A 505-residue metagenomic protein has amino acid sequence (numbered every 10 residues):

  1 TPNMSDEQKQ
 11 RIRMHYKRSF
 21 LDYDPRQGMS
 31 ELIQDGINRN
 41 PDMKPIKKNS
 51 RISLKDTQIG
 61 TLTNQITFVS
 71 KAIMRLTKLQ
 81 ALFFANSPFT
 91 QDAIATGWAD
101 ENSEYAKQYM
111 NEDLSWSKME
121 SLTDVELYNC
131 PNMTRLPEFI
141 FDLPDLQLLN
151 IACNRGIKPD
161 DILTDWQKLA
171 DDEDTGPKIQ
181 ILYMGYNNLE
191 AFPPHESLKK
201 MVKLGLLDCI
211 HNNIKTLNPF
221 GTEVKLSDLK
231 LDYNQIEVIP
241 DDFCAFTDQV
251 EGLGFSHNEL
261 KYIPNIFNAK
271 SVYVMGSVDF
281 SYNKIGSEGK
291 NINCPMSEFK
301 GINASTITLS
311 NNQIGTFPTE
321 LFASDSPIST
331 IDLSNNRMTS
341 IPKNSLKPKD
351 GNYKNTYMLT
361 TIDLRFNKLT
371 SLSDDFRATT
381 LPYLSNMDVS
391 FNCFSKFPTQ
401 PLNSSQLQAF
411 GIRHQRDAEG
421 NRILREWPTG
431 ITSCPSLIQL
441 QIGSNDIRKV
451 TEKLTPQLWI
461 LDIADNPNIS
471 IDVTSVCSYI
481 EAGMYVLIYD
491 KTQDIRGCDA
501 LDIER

Functional and structural regions predicted by a protein language model:
T1, R11-F68, A72-A81, A85-K107 (+1 more regions): LRR N-terminal entry segment and analogous cap-like coil->beta motifs
Q34, V69-K71, D92-T96, M110-L114 (+14 more regions): The feature encodes a structural signal of leucine-rich repeats
K47, N64, M74-T77, S117-E120 (+18 more regions): Inter-repeat linker/turn residues at the boundaries of leucine-rich repeats
N49, I66, L79, L122 (+22 more regions): Conserved hydrophobic position(s) of the canonical leucine-rich repeat
S50-L54, G60, L82-F84, L122-L127 (+14 more regions): Conserved hydrophobic beta-strand positions in leucine-rich repeat
T57, N64, S87, C130 (+14 more regions): Consensus "Asn ladder" position of solenoid repeat domains
G289, N344-S345, T360-S433, I438-Q441: Eukaryotic tandem repeat interaction scaffolds
T451-R505: Leucine-rich solenoid repeat scaffolds
